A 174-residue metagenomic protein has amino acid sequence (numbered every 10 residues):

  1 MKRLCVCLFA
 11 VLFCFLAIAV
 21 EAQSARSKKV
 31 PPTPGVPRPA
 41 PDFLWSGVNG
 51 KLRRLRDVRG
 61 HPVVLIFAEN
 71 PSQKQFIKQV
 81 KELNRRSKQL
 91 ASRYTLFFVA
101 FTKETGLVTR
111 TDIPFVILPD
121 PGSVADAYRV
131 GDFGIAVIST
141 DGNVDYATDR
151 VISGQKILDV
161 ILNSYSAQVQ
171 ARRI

Functional and structural regions predicted by a protein language model:
M1-L8: Bacterial N-terminal signal peptides that target proteins for export
L8-L16: Bacterial N-terminal signal peptides
Q23-R53: N-terminal "domain-start" segment that seeds a small globular fold
G47, I138-S139: Short, acidic, Ser/Thr-enriched surface-loop or helix-capping motifs
L55-F76: Short active-site neighborhood of thiol/selenol oxidoreductases, capturing the structured segment around
K78-F98: Conserved helix-turn-beta segment immediately C-terminal to the redox Cys motif in thioredoxin-like folds
K88, T140, D145-I174: Thiol-/selenol-based redox modules, centered on thioredoxin-like and closely related oxidoreductase domains
L96-I138: Short, internal strand/loop/helix patches that form the active-site neighborhood or redox-interaction surface
